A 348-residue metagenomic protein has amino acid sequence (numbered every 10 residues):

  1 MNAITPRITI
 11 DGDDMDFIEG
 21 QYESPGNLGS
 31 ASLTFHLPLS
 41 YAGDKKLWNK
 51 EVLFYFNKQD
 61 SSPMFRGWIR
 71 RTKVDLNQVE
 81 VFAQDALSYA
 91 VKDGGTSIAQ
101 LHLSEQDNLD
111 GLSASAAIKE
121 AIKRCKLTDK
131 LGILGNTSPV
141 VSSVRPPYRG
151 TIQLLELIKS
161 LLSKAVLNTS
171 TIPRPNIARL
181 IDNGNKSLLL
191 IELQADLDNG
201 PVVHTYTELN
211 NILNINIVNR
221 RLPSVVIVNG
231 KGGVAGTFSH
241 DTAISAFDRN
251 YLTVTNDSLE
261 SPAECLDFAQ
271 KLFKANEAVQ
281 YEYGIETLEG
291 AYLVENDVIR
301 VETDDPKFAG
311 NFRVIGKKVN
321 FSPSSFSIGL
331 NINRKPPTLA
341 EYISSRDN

Functional and structural regions predicted by a protein language model:
M1-A114: Beta-strand-rich assembly/attachment modules of structural machines
M1-N2, D107, K159, S163 (+4 more regions): Acidic, small/polar-enriched beta strand-loop surface segments
I4-D16, N57-P63, L157-P173, T205-L209 (+1 more regions): Short, solvent-exposed secondary-structure boundary motifs
I10, I18, S24-N27, Y41 (+13 more regions): Intrinsically disordered, low-complexity segments enriched in small/polar residues
M15-F17, S24-S30, L76, A90 (+6 more regions): A broad, structure-centric signal for solvent-exposed, well-ordered loop/edge residues that line or flank functional
E23-Y41, N77-Y89, V228, D257 (+3 more regions): Oligomerization/assembly interface segments of phage tail-like spikes and tubes
F56-Q84, I172, I299-N331: Short beta-strand and beta-hairpin "edge-sheet" elements
D75-Q78, F82-I217: Charged- and aromatic-enriched interaction segments used to assemble and dock large macromolecular complexes
